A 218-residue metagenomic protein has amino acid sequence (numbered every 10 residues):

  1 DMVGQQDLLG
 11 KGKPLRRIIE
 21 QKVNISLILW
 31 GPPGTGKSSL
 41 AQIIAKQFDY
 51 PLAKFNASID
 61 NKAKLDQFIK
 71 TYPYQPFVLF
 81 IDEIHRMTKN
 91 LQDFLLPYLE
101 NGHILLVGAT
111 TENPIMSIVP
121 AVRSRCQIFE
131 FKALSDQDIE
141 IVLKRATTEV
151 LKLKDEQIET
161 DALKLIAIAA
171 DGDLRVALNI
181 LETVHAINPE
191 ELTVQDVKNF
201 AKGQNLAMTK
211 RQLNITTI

Functional and structural regions predicted by a protein language model:
D7-K13, F48-L79, T88-K89: Short glycine-rich substrate-engagement loop in P-loop NTPases that contacts/grips substrate
P14-N56, F68-T71, L96-P97, N101: Walker A/P-loop
Y50, V119-A133: A short helix-turn-beta junction within AAA+ P-loop NTPase domains corresponding to the substrate/partner-engaging
N56, Q127-E140: Conserved AAA+ ATPase "SRH/arginine-finger" region at the nucleotide-binding site
R86-S124: Conserved catalytic/switch belt of AAA+ P-loop NTPases
K154-A169, I180, V194-F200: Short conserved motifs of the RecA-like P-loop NTPase core
K164-A169, R175-P189, I218: C-terminal helical "lid" of AAA+/P-loop NTPase domains
L181, H185-M208: Conserved C-terminal helix/linker of AAA+ ATPases
